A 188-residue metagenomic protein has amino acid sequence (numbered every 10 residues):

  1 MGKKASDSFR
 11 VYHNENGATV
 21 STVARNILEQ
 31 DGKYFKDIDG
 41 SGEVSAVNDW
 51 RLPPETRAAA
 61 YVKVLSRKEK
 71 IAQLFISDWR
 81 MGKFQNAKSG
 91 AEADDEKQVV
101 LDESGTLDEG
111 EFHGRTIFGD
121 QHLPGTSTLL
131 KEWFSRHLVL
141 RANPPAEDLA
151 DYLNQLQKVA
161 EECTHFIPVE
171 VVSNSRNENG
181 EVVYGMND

Functional and structural regions predicted by a protein language model:
M1-D188: N-terminal hydrophobic targeting/anchoring segments and the immediately downstream early-domain regions of hydrolases
